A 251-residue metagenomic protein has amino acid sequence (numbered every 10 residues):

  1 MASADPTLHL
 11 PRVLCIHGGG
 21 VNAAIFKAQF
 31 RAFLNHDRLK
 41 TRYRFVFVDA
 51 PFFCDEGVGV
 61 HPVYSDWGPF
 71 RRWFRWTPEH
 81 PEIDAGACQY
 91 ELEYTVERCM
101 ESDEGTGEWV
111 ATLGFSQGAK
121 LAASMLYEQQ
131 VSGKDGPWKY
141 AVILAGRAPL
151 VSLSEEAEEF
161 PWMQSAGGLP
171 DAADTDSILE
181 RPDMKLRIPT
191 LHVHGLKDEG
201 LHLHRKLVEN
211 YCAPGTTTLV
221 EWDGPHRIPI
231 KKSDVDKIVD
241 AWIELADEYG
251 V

Functional and structural regions predicted by a protein language model:
P11-A111: Serine-hydrolase catalytic machinery in alpha/beta-hydrolase-like enzymes
A28-R31, E156, G200-N210: Short alpha-helix in the alpha/beta-hydrolase fold that links the catalytic acid
V48-F53, A141-V151, G224: Active-site nucleophile loop of the alpha/beta-hydrolase fold
W109-G114, L144: Short beta-strand immediately N-terminal to the catalytic nucleophile in serine-hydrolase-like folds
L113-A122: Gly/Ala-rich beta-loop-alpha elbow adjacent to hydrolase catalytic centers
P149-L150, G195-H202, P225-R227: Acidic catalytic loop of the alpha/beta-hydrolase fold
K185-L186, T190-G195: Short beta-strand/loop motif that positions the catalytic acidic residue of the alpha/beta-hydrolase fold
P214-V251: C-terminal catalytic histidine-bearing segment of alpha/beta-hydrolase fold enzymes
